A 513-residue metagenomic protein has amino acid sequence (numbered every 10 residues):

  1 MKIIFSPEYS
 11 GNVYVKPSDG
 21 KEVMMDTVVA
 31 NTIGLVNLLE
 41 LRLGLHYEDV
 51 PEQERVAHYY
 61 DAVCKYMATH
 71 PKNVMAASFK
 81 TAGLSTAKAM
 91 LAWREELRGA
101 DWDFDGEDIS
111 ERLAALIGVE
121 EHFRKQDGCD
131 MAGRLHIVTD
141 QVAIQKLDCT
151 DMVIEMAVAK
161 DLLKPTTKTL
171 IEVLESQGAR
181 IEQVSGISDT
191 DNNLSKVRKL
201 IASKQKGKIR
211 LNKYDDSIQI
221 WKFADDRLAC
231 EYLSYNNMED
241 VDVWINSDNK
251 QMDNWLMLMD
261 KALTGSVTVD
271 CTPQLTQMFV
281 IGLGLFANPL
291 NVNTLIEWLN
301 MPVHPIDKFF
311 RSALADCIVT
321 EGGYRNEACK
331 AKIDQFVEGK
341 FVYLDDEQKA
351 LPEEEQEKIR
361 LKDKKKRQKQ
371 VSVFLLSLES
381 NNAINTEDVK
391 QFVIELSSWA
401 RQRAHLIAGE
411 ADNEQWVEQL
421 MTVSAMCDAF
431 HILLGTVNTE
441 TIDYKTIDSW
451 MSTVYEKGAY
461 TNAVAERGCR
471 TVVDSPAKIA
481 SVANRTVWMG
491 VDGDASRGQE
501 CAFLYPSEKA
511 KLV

Functional and structural regions predicted by a protein language model:
M1-V36, E40-Y47, S195-V513: Anion-coordinating catalytic cores for phosphoryl-, nucleotidyl-, and glycosidic chemistry
Y9-T150, K160-T166, L174, G178 (+1 more regions): Basic/charged alpha-beta structural segments of nucleotide/phosphate-handling enzymes
H58, L170, Q251-W255: Generic structural signal for hydrophobic residues
Y60, A92, W102-M152, Q183 (+8 more regions): Aromatic-enriched hydrophobic runs in primary sequence
M152-I220: Conserved RecA-like helicase ATPase core segment that couples NTP binding/hydrolysis to strand translocation
